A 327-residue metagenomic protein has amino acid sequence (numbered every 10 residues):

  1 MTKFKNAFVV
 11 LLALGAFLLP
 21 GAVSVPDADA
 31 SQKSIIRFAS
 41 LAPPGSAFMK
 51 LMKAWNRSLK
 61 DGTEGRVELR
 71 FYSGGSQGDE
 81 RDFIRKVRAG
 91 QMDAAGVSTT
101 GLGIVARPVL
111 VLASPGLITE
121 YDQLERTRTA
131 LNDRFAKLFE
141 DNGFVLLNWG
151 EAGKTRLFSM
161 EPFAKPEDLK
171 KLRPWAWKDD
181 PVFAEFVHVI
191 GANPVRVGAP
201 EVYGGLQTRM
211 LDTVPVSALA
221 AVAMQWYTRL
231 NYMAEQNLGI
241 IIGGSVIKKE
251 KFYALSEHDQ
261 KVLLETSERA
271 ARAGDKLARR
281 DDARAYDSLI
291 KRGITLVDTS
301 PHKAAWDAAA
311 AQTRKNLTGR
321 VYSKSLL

Functional and structural regions predicted by a protein language model:
M1-K5: N-terminal secretory signal peptides that target proteins for export/translocation
N6-F8, A176: Intrinsically disordered, low-complexity segments enriched in glycine/proline and serine/threonine
V9-G21: Bacterial N-terminal signal peptides
V25-Q123, F135-L327: N-terminal secretory/targeting leader peptides
T129: An acidic, glycine-rich surface segment that forms the CoA-thioester-binding/catalytic face of crotonase-fold enzymes
